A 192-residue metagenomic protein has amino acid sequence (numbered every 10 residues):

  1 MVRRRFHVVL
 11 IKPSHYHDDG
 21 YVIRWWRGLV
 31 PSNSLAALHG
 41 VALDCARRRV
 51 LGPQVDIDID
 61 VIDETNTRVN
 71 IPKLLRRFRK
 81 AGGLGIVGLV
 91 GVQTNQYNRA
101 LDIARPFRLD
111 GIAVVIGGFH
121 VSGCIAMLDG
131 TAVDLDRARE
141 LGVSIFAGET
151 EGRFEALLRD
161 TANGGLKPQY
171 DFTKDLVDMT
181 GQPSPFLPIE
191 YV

Functional and structural regions predicted by a protein language model:
R4-V30: Short glycine-rich His-centered loop
V8, G88, F186: Pyridoxal 5′-phosphate
W26-L43: Short catalytic helix/loop segments, enriched in acidic residues and glycine and frequently bearing histidine
V41-P53: A short, Lys/Arg-enriched amphipathic alpha-helix followed by its capping loop at the start of a domain
A42, V55-P183: Glycine-rich beta-alpha loop elements in corrinoid/cobalamin-binding modules across cobalamin-dependent enzymes
T180-V192: Radical SAM [4Fe-4S] cluster-binding motif and immediate context
